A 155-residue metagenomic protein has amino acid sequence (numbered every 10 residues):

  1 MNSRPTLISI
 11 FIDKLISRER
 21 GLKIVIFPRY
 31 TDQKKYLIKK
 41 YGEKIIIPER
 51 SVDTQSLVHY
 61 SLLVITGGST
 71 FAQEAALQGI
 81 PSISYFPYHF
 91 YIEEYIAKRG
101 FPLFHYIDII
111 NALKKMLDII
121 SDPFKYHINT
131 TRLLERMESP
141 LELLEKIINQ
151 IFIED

Functional and structural regions predicted by a protein language model:
M1-P5, L15-I16, V25-I26, E93 (+3 more regions): Class I S-adenosyl-L-methionine-dependent methyltransferase catalytic core
N2-I24, P140-E154: Core catalytic architecture of nucleotide-activated donor-dependent transferases building glycoconjugates
I12-P48: Catalytic donor nucleotide-activated moiety binding site of glycosyltransferases and closely related
V25, I46, L63-I65, I83 (+1 more regions): Hydrophobic/aromatic beta-strand patches that form the interior of the parallel beta-sheet core in alpha/beta enzyme
P48-S56: Conserved active-site histidine-acidic residue motif and adjacent donor-binding/catalytic loop of glycosyltransferases
L57-E94: A donor-sugar binding/catalytic signature common to diverse glycosyltransferases and related nucleotide-sugar
I92-P102: Active-site-proximal loop->helix
F101-D155: Leloir-type glycosyltransferase catalytic cores
